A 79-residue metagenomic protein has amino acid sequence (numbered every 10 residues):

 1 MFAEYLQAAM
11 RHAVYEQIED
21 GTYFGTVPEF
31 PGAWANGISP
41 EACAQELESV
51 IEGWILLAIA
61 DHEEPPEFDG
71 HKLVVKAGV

Functional and structural regions predicted by a protein language model:
M1-V14, E41, Q45-V79: Short, charged, surface-exposed hinge/linker loops at domain edges that act as mobile lids or interdomain connectors
R11, Y23, A33-A35: Structural detector for hydrophobic anchor residues on beta-strands
E16-E29: Short aromatic-glycine-(Arg/Gly/Cys) micro-motifs in beta-strand/loop hairpins
P28, G32, P66: Flexible, active-site-adjacent loop/turn segments at secondary-structure boundaries
P31-A42: A short, exposed loop/beta-hairpin motif centered on an aromatic-Gly-Thr core
